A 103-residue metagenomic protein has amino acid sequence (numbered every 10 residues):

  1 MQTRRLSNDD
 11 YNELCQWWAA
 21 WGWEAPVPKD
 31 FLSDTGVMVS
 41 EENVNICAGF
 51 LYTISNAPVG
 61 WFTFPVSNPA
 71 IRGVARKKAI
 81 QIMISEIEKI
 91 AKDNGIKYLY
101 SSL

Functional and structural regions predicted by a protein language model:
M1-N8: Conserved N-terminal entry element of GNAT/NAT acetyltransferase domains
R5, E13-E42, I46-S67: A conserved beta-strand-loop-helix scaffold within acyl/acetyltransferase catalytic domains
D9-N12, K78: Generic alpha-helical secondary structure signal
Y11, Y52, Y98-Y100: Sequence-level detector for tyrosine residue identity
N12, Q16, E42, S85 (+2 more regions): Replace "anionic and nucleotidyl ligands
G60-L103: Acyl-donor binding region in acyl/amide transferases
